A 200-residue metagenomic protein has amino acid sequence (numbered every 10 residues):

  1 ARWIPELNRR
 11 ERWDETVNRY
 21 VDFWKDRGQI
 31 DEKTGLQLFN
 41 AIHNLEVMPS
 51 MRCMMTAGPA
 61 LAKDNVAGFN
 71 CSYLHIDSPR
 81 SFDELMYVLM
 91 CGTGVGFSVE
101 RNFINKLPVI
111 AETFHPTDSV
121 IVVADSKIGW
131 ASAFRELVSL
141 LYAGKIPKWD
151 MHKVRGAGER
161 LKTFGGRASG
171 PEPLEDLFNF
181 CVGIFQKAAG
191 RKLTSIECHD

Functional and structural regions predicted by a protein language model:
A1-D200: Extended catalytic cores of very large enzyme megasubunits
